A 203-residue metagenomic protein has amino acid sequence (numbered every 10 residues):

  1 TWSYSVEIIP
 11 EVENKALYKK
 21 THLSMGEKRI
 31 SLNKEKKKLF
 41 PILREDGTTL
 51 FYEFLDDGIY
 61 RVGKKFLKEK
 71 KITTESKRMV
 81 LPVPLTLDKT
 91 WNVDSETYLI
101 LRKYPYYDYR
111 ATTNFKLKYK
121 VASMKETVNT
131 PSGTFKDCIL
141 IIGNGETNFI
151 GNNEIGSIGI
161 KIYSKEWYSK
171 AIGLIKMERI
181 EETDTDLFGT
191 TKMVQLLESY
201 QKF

Functional and structural regions predicted by a protein language model:
T1-K36, E45, R102-F203: Acidic, serine/threonine-rich low-complexity disordered tracts
P41-Y104: Contiguous hydrophobic, core-forming segments of folded domains
